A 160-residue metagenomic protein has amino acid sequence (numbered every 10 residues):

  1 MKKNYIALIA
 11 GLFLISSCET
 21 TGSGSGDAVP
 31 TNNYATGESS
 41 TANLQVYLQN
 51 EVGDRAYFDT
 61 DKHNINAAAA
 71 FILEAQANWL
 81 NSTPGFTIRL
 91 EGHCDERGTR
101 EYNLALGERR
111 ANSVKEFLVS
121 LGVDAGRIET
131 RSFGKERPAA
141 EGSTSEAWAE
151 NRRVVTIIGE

Functional and structural regions predicted by a protein language model:
M1-K2, E19: N-terminal hydrophobic targeting signals that begin at the initiator methionine
K2-L8: Sec-dependent signal peptide recognition, specifically the positively charged N-region followed immediately by
L14-S17: C-terminal motif of bacterial Sec signal peptides marking the signal peptidase cleavage site
E19-T87: Periplasmic peptidoglycan-binding/tethering modules of Gram-negative envelope proteins
H93-E160: Periplasmic OmpA-like peptidoglycan-binding domain that tethers envelope proteins to the cell wall
